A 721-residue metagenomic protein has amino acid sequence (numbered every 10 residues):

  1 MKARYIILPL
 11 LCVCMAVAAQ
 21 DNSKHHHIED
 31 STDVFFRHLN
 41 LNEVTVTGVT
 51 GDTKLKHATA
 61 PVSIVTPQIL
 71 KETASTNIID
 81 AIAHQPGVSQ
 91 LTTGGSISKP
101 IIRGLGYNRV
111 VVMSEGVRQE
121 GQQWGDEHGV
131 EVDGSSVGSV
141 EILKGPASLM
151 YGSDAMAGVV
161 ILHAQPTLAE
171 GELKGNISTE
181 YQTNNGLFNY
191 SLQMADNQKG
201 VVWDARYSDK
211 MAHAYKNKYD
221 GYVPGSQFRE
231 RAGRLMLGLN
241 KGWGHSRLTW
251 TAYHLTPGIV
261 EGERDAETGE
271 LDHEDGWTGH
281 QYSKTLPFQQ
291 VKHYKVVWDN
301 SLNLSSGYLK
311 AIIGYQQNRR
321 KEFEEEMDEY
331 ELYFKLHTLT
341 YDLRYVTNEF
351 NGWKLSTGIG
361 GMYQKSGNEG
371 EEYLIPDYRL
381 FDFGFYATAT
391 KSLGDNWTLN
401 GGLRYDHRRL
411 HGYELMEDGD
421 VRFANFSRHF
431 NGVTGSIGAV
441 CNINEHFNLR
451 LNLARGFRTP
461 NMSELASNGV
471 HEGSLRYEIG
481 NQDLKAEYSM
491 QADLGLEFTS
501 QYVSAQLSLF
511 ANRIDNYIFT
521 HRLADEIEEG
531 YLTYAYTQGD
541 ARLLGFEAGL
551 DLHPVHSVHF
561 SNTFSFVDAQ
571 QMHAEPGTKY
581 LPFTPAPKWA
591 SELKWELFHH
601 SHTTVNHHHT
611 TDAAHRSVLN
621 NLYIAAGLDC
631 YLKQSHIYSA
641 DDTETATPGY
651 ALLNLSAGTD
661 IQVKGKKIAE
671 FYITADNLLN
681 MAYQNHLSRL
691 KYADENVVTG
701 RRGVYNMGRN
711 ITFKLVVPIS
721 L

Functional and structural regions predicted by a protein language model:
M1-H25, S31, L41, L721: Bacterial Sec-dependent N-terminal signal peptides
R37-N40, G48-V65, I69-T73, I79 (+7 more regions): Outer-membrane beta-barrel proteins, especially TonB-dependent receptors
G87-L91: A short linear hydrophobic-aromatic micro-motif
H599-N606, T610-T611: Short, basic, low-complexity termini and linkers enriched in Ser/Thr/Gly/Pro that act as targeting/leader peptides
T659-D660: Localized edge beta-strand/strand-to-loop motifs within extracellular or lumenal beta-rich domains
A675-N677: Gly/Thr-rich phosphate-binding loop signature of adenosyl cofactor/nucleotide-binding cores
